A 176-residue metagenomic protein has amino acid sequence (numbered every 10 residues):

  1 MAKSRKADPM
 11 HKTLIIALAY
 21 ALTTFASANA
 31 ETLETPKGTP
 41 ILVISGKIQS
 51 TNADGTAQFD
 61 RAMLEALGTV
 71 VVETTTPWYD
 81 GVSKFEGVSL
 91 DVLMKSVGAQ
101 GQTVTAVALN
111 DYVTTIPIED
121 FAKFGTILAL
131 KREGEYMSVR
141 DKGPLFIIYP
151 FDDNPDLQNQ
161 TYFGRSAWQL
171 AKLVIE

Functional and structural regions predicted by a protein language model:
K3, N29-E176: N-terminal intrinsically disordered, low-complexity segments enriched in P/E/S/T
S4-I16: Bacterial N-terminal signal peptides that target proteins for export
I16-T24: Bacterial N-terminal signal peptides
